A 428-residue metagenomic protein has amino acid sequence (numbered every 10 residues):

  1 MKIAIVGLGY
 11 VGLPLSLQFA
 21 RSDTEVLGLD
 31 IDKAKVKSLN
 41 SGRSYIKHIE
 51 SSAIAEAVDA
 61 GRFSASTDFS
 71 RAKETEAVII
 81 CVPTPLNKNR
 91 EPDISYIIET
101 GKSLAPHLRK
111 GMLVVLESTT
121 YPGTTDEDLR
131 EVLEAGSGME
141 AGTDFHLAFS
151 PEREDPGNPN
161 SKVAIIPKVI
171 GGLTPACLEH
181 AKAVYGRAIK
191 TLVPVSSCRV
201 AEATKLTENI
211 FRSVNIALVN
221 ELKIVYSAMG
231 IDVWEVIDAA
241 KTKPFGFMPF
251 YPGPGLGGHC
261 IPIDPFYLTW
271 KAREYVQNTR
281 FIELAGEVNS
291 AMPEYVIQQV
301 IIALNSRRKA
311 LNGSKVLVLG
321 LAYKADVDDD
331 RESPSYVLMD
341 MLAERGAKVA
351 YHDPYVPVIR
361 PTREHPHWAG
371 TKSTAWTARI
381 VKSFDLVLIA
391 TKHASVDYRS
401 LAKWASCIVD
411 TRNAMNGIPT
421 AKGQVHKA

Functional and structural regions predicted by a protein language model:
M1-A428: Structural/interface elements that position substrates and couple domains in central-metabolism enzymes
